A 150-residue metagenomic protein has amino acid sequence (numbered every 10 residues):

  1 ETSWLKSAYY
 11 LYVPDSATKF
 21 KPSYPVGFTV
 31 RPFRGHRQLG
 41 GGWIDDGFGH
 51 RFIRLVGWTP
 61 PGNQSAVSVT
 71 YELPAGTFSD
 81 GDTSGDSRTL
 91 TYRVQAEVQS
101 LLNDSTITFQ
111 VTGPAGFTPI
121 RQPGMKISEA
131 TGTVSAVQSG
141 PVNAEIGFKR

Functional and structural regions predicted by a protein language model:
E1-R150: Lumenal/extracellular ectodomains and adaptor appendage modules of the eukaryotic vesicle/secretory system
